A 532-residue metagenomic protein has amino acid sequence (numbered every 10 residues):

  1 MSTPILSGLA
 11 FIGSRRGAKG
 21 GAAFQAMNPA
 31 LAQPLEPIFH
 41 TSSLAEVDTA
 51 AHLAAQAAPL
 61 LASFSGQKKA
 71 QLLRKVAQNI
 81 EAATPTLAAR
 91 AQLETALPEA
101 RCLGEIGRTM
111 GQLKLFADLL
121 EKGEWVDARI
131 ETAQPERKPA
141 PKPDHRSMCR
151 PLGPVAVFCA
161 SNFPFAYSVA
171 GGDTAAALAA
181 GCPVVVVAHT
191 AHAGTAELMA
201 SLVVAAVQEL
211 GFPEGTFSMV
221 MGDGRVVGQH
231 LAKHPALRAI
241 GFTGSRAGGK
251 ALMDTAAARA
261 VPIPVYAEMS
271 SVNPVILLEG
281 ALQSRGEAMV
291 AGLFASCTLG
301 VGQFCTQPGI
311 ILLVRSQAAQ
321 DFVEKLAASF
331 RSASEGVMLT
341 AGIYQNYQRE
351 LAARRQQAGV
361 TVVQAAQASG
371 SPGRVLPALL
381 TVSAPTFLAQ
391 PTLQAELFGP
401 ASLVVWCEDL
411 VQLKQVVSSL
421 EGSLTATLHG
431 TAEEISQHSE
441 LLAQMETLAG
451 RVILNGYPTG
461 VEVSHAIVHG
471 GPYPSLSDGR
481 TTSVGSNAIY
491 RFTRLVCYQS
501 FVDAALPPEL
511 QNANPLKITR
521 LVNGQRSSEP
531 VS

Functional and structural regions predicted by a protein language model:
M1-P143: N-terminal Rossmann-like NAD(P)+-binding subdomain of aldehyde/semialdehyde dehydrogenases
L31-I38, G211, L237, I311 (+3 more regions): Conserved C-terminal structural/oligomerization subdomain of aldehyde/semialdehyde dehydrogenase
A32, K69, A91, G181 (+6 more regions): Residue-level signal for inorganic ion chemistry
E46, V226-V227, Q412: Short acidic active-site motifs
A58, A62, A77-T84, A88-A91 (+20 more regions): Structural signal for hydrophobic packing residues in well-ordered secondary-structure cores of soluble enzyme domains
E124-M289, F294, S316-Q320: Rossmann-like NAD(P) dinucleotide-binding subdomain of oxidoreductase/dehydrogenase enzymes
R150, G172, F212-E214, M269-V272 (+4 more regions): Short, solvent-exposed loop/turn segments at the edges of secondary structure
L202-A205, A247-L388, Q415: ALDH superfamily catalytic-core signature
